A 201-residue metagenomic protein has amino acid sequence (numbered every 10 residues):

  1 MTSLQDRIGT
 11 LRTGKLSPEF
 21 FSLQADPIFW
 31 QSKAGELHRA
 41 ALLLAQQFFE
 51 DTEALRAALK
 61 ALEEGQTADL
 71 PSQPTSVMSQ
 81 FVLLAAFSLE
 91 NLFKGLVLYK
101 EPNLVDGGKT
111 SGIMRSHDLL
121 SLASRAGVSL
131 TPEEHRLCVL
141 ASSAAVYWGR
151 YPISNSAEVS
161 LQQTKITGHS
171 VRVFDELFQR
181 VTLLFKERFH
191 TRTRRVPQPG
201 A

Functional and structural regions predicted by a protein language model:
M1-L42, E101-A201: Long, charged low-complexity segments
F21-S72, L84, N91-K100: Short, contiguous, well-structured surface segments enriched in hydrophobic/aromatic residues
L70-V77, T131-E134: Acidic, serine/threonine- and proline-rich low-complexity regulatory regions
V77-A85: Extended HEAT/HEAT-like alpha-solenoid repeat tracts in very large eukaryotic scaffold/adaptor proteins
M78-S79, Y99-N103: Alpha-helix boundary/capping segments in eukaryotic regulatory proteins
Q80-F81, L92-G95, W148, I153: Generic hydrophobic/packing signal
